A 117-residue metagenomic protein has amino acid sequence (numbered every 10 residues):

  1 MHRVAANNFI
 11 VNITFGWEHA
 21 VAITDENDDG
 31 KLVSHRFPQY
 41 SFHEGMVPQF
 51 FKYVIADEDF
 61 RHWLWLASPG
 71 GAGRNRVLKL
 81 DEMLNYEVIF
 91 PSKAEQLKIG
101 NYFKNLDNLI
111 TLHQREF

Functional and structural regions predicted by a protein language model:
M1-F117: Feature detects amphipathic, helix-rich regulatory segments
